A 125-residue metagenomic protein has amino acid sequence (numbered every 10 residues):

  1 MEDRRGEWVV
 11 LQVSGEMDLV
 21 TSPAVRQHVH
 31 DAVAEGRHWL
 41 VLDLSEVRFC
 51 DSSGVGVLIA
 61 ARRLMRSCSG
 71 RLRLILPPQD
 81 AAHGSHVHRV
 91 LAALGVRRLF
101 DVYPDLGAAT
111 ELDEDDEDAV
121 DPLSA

Functional and structural regions predicted by a protein language model:
M1-R48, A60-A125: STAS-like cytosolic regulatory interaction modules
S53-G54: Helical "lid/switch" subdomain of P-loop NTPase nucleotide-binding domains
